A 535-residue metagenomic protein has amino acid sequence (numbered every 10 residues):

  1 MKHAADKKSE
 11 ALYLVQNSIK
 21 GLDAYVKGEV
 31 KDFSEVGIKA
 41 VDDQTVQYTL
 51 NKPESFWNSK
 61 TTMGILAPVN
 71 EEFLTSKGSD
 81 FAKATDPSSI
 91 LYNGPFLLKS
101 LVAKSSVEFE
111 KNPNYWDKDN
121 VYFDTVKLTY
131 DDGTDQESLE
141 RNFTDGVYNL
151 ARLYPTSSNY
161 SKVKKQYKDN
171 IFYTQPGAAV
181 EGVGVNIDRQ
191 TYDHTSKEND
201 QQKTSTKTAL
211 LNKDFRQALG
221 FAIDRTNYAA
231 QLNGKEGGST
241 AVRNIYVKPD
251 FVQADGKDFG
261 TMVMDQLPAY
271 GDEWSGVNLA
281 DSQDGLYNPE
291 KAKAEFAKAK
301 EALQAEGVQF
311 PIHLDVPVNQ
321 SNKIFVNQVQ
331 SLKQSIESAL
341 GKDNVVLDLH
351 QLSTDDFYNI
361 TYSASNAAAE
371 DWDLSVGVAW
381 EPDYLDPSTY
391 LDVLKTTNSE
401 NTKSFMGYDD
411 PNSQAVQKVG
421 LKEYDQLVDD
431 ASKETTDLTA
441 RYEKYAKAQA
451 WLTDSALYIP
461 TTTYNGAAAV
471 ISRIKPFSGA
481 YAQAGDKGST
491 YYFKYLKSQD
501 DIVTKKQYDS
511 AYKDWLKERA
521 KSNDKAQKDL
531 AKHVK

Functional and structural regions predicted by a protein language model:
M1-N17, V41, Q47, N142 (+2 more regions): Aromatic- and charge-enriched surface segment that lines or borders ligand/interaction sites
K31-F33, Q44, L50-K127, S138 (+1 more regions): Gly/Pro-rich hinge or "lid" segments in bacterial periplasmic/extracellular proteins
K31-S34, Q217, Q283-N288, V346-F357 (+2 more regions): Extracytoplasmic/peripheral linker and loop segments enriched in polar/acidic and small residues with frequent Thr/Pro
V46-Q47, G94-F96, V107-E108, D124-Y130 (+3 more regions): Short, well-ordered beta-strand elements
S55-P68, G184, D193-E198, A469-Q499: A structural "hinge/loop" feature
A84-P87, N114-V163, G177: Ligand-site clamp/hinge motif
E110-Y115, D132, A179-D214, A218 (+3 more regions): A bilobed periplasmic-binding-protein/Venus flytrap-type ligand-binding module shared by bacterial periplasmic
A209-S338, K505-K532: Append "and occasionally in soluble cytosolic enzymes with long acidic Gly/Pro-rich linkers
